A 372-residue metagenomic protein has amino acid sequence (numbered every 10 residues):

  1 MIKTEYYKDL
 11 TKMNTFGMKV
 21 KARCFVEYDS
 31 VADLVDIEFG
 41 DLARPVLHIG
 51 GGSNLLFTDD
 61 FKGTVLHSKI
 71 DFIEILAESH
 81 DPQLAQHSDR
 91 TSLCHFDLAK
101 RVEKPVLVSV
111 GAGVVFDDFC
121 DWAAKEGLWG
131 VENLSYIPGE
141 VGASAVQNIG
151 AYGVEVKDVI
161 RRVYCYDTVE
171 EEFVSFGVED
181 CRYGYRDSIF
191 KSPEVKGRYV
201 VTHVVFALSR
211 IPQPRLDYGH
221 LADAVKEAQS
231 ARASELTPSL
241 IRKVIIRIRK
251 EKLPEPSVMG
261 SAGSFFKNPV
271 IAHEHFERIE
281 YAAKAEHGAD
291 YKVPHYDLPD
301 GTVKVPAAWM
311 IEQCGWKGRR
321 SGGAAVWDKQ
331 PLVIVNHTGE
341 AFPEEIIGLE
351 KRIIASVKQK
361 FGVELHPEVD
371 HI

Functional and structural regions predicted by a protein language model:
M1-E170, D180: Anion-binding (especially nucleotide phosphate/pyrophosphate-binding) glycine-rich loop and adjoining beta-alpha core
E5-Y7, T11-M18, L55, F173-E344 (+1 more regions): Phosphate/pyrophosphate- and phosphate-bearing ligand-binding catalytic cores of soluble enzymes
I37-D41, Y218-L221, L349-I353: Short amphipathic alpha-helices in soluble, non-transmembrane regions that often serve as interface/regulatory elements
L42-V46, V225, I354-K360: A common structural junction motif
S68, T91, E350-I372: Conserved glycine-rich phosphate/nucleotide-binding loop and adjacent Mg2+-coordinating catalytic segment
L128, P343-L349: Beta-rich strand-turn-strand
